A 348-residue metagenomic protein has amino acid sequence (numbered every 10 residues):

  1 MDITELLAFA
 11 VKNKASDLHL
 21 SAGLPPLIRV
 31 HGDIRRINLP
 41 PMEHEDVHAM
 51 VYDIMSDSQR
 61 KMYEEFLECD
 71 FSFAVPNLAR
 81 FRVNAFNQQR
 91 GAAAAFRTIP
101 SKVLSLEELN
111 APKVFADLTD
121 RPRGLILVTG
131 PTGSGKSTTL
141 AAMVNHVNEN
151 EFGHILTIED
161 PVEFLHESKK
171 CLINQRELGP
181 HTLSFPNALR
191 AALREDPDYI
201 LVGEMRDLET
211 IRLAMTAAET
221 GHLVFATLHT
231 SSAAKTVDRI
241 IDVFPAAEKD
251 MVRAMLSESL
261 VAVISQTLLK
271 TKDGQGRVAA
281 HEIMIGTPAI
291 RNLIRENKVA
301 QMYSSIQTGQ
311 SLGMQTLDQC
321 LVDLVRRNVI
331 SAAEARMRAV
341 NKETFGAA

Functional and structural regions predicted by a protein language model:
M1-A348: Short, flexible helix-loop junctions that flank or precede catalytic/ligand sites
